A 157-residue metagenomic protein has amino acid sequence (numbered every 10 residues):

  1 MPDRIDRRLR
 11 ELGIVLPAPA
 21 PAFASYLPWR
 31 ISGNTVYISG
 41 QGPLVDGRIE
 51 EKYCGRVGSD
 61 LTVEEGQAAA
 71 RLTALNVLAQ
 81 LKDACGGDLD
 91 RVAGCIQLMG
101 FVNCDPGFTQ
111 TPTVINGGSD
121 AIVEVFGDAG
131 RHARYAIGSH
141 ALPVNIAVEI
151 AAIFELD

Functional and structural regions predicted by a protein language model:
M1-D157: Short, polar/acidic, helix-capping and beta-turn segments at strand->helix junctions that line the mouths
